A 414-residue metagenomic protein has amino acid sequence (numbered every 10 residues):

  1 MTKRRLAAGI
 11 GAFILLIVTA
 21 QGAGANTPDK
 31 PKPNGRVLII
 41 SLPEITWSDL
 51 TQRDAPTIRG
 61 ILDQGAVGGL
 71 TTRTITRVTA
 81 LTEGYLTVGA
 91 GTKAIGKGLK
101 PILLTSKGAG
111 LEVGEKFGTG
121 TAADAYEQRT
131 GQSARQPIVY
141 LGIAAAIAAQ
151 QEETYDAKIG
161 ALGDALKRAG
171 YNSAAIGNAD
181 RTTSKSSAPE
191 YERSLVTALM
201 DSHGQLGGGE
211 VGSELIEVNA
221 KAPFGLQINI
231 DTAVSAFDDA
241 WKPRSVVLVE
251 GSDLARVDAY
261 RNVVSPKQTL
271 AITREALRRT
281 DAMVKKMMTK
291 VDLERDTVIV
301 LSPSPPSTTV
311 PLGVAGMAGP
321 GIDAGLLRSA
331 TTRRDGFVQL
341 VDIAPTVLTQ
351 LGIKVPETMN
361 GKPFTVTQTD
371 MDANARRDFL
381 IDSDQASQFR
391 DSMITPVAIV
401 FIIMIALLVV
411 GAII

Functional and structural regions predicted by a protein language model:
M1-I10: Bacterial N-terminal signal peptides that target proteins for export
L6, G22-A25: Short, low-complexity disordered leader/linker segments with a strong preference for bacterial N-terminal type II
G9-V18: Bacterial N-terminal signal peptides
V18-A23, V409-I413: Hydrophobic membrane-targeting alpha-helices
G24-S392: Soluble extramembrane regions of membrane proteins in the secretory/endomembrane system
I381-I414: Core alpha-helical transmembrane segments of integral membrane proteins
